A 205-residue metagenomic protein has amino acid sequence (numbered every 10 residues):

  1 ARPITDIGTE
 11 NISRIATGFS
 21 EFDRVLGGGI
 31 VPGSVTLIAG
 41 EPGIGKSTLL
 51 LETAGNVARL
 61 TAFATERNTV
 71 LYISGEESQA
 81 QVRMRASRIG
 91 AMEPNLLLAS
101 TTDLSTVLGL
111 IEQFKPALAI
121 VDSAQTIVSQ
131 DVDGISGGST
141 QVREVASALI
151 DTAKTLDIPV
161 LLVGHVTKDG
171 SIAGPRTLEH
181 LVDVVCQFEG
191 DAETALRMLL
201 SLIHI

Functional and structural regions predicted by a protein language model:
A1-T36, T48, A58, T65-T69: Detector for small/aliphatic-rich hydrophobic stretches
G33, E41-I44, T48-V57, T61-A148: Conserved inter-motif catalytic segment of the P-loop NTP-binding fold
I120, P159-H165: Structural recognition of the conserved hydrophobic beta-strand(s) that form the central parallel beta-sheet of P-loop
T126, D151, K168: Residues immediately C-terminal
Q141-L161, Q187: Substrate-engagement module of ASCE P-loop NTPases
V163-A173: Canonical AAA+ ATPase core
T177-Q187: A short helix-turn-beta junction within AAA+ P-loop NTPase domains corresponding to the substrate/partner-engaging
I203-I205: Conserved small/polar residues in nucleotide/adenosyl-binding loops
